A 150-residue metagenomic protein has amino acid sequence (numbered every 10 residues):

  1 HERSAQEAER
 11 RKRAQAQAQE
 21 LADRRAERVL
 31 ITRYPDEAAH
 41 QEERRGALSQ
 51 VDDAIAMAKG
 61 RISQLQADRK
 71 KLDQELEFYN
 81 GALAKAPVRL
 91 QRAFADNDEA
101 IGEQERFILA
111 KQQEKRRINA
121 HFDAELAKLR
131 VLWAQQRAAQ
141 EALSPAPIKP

Functional and structural regions predicted by a protein language model:
H1-E42: Short, cationic interaction patches enriched in Lys/Arg with P/S/T/G and frequent prolines that mark the mature domain
R3-S4, I62, I108: Helix-centric, low-specificity signal for extended rod-like, repetitive segments
Q41-S63: Short, charge/polar-rich alpha-helical segments
A56-F78: Amphipathic, heptad-repeat alpha-helices with coiled-coil/zipper character that mediate oligomerization and scaffolding
K71-P150: Charged, long alpha-helical assembly modules
